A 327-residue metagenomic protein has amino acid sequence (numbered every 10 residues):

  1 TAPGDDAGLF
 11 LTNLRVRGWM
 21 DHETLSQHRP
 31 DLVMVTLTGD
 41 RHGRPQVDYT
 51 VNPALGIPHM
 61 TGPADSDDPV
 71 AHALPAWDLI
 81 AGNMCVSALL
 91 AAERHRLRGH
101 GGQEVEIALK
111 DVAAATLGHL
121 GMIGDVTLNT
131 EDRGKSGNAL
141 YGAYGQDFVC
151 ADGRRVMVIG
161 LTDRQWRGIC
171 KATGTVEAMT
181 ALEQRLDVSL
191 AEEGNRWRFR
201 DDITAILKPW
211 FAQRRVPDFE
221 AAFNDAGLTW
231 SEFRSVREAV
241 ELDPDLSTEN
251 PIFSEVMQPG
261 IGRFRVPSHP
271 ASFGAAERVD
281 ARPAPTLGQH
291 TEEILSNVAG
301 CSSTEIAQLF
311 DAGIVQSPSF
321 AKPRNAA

Functional and structural regions predicted by a protein language model:
T1-P3: Short amphipathic alpha-helix with an adjacent loop that forms part of the alpha/beta core around
D5-D6, L14-L161, G168: Active-site-adjacent "lid/gating" segments in soluble enzymes
D48, G124-R133, T173, A181-E183 (+1 more regions): Short, surface-exposed loop/helix-turn segments at secondary-structure junctions that function as lids/hinges flanking
D132-L140, Q146-D147, R198, I261-F264 (+2 more regions): Short Gly/Pro-enriched turn/cap motifs at secondary-structure boundaries
Y144-A226, W230: Aromatic-enriched alpha-helical interface/lid elements that frame and gate functional surfaces
N224-S247: Conserved PLP cofactor-binding pocket of PLP-dependent enzymes
P259-Q308: Flexible, small-/acidic-enriched active-site or ligand-binding loops
T304-A327: Amphipathic terminal alpha-helices
